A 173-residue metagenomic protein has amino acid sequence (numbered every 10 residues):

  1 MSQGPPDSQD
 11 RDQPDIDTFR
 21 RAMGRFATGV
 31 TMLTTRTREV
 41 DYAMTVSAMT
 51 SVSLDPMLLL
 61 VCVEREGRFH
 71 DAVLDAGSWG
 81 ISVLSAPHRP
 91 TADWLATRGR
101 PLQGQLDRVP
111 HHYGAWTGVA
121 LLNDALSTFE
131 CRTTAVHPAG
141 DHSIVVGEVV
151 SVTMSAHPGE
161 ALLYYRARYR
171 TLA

Functional and structural regions predicted by a protein language model:
M1-A173: Basic, polyanion-binding surface patches
